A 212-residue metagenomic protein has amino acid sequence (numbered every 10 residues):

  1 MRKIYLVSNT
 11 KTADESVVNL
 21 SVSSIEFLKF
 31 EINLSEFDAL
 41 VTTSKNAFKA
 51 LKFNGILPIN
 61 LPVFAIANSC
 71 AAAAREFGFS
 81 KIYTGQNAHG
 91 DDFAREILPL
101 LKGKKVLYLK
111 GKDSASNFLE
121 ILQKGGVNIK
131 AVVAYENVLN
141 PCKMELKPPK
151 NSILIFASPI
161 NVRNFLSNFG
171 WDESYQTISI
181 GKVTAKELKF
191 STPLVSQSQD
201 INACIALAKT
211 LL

Functional and structural regions predicted by a protein language model:
M1-L212: Signature of uroporphyrinogen-III synthase
